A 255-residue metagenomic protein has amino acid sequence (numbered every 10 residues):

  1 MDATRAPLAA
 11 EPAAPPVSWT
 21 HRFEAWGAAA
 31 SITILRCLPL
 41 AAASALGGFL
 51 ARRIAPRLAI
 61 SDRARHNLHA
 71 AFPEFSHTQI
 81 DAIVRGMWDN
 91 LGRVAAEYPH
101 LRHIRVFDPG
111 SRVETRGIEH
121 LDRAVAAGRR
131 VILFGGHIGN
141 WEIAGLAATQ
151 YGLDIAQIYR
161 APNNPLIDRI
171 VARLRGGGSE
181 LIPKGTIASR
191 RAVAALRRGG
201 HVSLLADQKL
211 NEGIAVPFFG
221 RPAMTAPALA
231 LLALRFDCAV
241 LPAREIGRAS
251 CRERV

Functional and structural regions predicted by a protein language model:
M1-A10, I246-V255: Polar low-complexity intrinsically disordered regions
D2-G135, D168-V171, G177-S179: Membrane-anchoring hydrophobic helices of lipid-metabolizing enzymes
R102-R254: Soluble catalytic domains of membrane acyltransferases
